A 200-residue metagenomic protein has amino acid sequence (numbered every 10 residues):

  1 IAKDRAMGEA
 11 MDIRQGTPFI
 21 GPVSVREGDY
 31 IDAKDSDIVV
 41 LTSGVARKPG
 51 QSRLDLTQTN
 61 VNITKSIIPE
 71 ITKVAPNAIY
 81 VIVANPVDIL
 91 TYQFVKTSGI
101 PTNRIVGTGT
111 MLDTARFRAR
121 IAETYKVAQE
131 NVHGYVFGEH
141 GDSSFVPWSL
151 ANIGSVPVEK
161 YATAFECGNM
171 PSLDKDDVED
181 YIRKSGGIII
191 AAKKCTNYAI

Functional and structural regions predicted by a protein language model:
A2-S36, Q51: Conserved N-terminal Rossmann-fold NAD(P) cofactor-binding segment
E9, V39, T64-I67: Short, well-ordered amphipathic alpha-helical segments that serve as non-catalytic structural scaffolds within diverse
V39-L41, I82-V83: Redox-cofactor binding/interface segments in oxidoreductases and associated redox assembly factors
S43-V45: Conserved NAD(P)H cofactor-binding loop of Rossmann-fold oxidoreductase domains
R47-P49: N-terminal glycine-rich phosphate/adenylate-binding segment common to multiple enzyme folds
R53-R118: Rossmann-like NAD(P)(H) cofactor-binding subdomain of soluble oxidoreductases
S98-R104, D113-I200: C-terminal substrate-binding/catalytic lobe of Rossmann-fold NAD(P)-dependent dehydrogenases
